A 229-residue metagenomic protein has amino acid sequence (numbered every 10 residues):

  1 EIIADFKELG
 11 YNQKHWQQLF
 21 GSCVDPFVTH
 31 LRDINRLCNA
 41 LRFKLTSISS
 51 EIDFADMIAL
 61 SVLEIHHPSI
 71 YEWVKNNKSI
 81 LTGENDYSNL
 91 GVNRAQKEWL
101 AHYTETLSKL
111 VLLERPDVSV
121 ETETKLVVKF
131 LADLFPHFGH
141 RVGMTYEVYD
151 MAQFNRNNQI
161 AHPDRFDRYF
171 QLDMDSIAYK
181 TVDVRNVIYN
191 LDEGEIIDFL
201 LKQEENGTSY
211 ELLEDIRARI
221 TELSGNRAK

Functional and structural regions predicted by a protein language model:
E1-K229: The feature marks long, low-complexity, polar/acidic/proline-rich intrinsically disordered regions embedded in large
